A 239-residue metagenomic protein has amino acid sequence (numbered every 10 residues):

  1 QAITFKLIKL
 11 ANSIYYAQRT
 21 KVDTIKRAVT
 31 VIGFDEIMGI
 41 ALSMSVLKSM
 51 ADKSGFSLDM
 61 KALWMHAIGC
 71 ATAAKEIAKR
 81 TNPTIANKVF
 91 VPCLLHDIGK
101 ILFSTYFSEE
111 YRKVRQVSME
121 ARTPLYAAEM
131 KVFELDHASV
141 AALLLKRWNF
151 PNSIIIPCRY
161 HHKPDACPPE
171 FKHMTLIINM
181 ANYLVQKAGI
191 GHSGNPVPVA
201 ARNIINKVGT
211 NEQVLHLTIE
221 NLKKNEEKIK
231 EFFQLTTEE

Functional and structural regions predicted by a protein language model:
Q1-K113, S118-V199, E238-E239: Conserved alpha-helical "signature site" that marks functionally important helical segments or helix/loop junctions
R202-E239: Terminal helices and disordered tails flanking the catalytic cores of nucleotide-processing hydrolases
